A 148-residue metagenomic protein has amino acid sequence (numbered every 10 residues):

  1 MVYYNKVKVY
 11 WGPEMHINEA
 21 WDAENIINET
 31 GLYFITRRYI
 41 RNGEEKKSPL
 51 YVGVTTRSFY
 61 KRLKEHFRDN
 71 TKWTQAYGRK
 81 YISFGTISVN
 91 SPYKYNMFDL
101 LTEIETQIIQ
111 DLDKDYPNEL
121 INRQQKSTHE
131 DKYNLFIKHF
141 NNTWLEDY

Functional and structural regions predicted by a protein language model:
M1-L50, T55-Y148: Boundary/linker segments flanking structured domains
